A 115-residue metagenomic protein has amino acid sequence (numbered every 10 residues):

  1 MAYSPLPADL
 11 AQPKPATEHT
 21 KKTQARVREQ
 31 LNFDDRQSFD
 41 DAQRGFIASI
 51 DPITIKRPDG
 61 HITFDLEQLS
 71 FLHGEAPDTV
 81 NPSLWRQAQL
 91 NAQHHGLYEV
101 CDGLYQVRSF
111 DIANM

Functional and structural regions predicted by a protein language model:
A2-D102, V107-S109, M115: Metallo-beta-lactamase
